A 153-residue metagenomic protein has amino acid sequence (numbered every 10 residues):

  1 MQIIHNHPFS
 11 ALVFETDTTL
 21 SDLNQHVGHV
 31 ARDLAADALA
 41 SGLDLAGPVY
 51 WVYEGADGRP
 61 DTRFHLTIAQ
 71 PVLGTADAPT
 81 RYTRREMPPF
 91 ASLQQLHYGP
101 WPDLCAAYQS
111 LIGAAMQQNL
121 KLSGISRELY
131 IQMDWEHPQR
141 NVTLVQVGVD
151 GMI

Functional and structural regions predicted by a protein language model:
M1-I153: A solvent-exposed interaction/effector surface
